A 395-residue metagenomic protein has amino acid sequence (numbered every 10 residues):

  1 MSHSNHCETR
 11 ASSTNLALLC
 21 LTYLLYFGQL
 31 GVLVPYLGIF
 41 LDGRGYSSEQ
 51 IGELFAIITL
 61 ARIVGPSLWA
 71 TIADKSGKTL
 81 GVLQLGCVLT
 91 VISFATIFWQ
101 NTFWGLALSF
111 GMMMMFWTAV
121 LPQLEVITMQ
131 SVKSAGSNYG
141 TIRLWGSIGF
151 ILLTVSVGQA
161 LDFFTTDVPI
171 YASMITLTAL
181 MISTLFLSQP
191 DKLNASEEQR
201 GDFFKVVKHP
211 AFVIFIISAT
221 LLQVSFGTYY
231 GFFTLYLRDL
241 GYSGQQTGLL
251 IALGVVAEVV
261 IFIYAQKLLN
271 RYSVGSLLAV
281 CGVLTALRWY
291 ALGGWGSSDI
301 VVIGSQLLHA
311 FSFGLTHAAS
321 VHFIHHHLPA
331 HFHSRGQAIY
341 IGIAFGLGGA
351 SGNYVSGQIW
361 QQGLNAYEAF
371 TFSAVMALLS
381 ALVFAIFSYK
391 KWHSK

Functional and structural regions predicted by a protein language model:
H3-S13, L187-A219: Juxtamembrane intracellular "pre-TM" segments in multi-pass secondary transporters
T9-T59, F212-A219, Q223-L240, G244-L250: Helix-loop boundary and gating motifs at the non-cytosolic
L24, S93, F103-L121, T220 (+1 more regions): Hydrophobic core of transmembrane alpha-helices in multi-pass small-molecule transporters, especially MFS/SLC-type
G65-K78, L161-D162, I261-S273, W360-Q361: Helix-to-loop junctions at the C-terminal end of transmembrane segments in multipass secondary transporters
G81-A95, S276-A291: Structural signature of the two symmetry-related core transmembrane helices
I97-F98, A179-D191, T371-K395: Multi-pass alpha-helical transporter architecture, strongest for 12-TM Major Facilitator/SLC carriers used
G111-W145: Cytoplasmic helix-loop-helix junction between adjacent transmembrane helices in 12-TM secondary transporters
Q159-I175, G357-A377: A membrane-interface helix-boundary motif in multi-pass transporters
